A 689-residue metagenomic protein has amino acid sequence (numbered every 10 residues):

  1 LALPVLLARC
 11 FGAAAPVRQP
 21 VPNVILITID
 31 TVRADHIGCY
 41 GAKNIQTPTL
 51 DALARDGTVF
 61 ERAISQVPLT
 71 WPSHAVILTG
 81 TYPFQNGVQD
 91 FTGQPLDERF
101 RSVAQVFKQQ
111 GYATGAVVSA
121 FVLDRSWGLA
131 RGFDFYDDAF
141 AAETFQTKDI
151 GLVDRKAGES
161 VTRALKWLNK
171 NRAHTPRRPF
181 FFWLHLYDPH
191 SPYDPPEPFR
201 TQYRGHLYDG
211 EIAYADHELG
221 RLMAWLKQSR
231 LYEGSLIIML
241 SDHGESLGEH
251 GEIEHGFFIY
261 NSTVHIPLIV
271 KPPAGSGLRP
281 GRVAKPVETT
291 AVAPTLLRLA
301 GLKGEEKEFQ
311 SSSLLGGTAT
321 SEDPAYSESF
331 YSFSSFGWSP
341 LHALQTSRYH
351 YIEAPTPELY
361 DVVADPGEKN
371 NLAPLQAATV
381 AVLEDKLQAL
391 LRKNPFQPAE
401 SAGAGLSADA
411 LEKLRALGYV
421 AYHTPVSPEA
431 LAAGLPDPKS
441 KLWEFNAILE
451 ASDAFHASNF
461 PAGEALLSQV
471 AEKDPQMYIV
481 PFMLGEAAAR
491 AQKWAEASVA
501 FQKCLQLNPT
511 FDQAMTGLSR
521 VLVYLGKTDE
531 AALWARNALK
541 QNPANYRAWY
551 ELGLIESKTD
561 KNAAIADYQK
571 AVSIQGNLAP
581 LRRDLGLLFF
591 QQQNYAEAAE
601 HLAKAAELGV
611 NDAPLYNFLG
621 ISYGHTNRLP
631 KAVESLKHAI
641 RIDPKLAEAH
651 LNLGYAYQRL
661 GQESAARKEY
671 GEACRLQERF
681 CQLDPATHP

Functional and structural regions predicted by a protein language model:
A2-W494, V499-Q502, Q506-R520, Y524-K527 (+7 more regions): Catalytic domains that recognize anionic headgroups
A14, N508, R582, Q677-R679 (+1 more regions): Extracellular/secretory pathway and lumenal proteins
E444, Y478-I479, D512-Q513, Y546-R547 (+4 more regions): Helix-start (N-cap) detector for alpha-helical repeat units in TPR-like alpha-solenoids, especially tetratricopeptide
S458-A465, R490-K503, V523-N537, S557-K570 (+4 more regions): Structural signature of tandem alpha-helical TPR/SEL1-like repeats, specifically the intra-repeat loop/turn
K473, L507, Q541, I574 (+3 more regions): Structural marker of alpha-solenoid helical repeat scaffolds
Y655-R659, F680-P689: TPR/TPR-like alpha-solenoid helical repeat scaffolds
